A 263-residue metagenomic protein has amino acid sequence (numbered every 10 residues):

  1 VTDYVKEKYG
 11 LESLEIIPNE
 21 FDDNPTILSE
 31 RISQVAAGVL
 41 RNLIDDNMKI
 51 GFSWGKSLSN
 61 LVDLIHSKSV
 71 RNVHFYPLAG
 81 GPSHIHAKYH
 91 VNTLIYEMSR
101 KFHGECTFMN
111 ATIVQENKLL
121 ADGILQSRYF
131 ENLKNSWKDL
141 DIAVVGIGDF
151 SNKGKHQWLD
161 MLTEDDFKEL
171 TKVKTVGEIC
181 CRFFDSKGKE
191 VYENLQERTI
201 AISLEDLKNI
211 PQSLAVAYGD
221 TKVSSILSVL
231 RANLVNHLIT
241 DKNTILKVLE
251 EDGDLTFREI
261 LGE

Functional and structural regions predicted by a protein language model:
V1, S186, E190-E263: ATP/nucleoside-binding phosphotransfer catalytic cores, i.e., glycine-rich phosphate-binding loops
D3-D46, R71-S151: Ligand-binding beta-strand-loop-alpha-helix segment within the catalytic cores of soluble metabolic enzymes
N42-D45, K68-S69, S99-R100, K134-K138 (+4 more regions): Solvent-exposed alpha-helices and their adjacent loops that cap or buttress functional pockets in soluble metabolic
I50-N60, D149-S151, G219-T221: Gly/Ser/Thr-rich loops at beta-strand to alpha-helix junctions that form or flank small-molecule/cofactor-binding
S57-V70, K155-D165: Short Gly/Thr/Asp-enriched flexible loops that form oxyanion-binding sites at enzyme active sites
G80-A87, N92-L94, L170-Y192, N243-I245 (+1 more regions): Short, flexible loop segments at boundaries between secondary-structure elements
H156-S186, H237, L261: Gly/Ser/Thr-rich active-site loops/lids in small-molecule metabolic enzymes that frequently grip phosphoryl groups
